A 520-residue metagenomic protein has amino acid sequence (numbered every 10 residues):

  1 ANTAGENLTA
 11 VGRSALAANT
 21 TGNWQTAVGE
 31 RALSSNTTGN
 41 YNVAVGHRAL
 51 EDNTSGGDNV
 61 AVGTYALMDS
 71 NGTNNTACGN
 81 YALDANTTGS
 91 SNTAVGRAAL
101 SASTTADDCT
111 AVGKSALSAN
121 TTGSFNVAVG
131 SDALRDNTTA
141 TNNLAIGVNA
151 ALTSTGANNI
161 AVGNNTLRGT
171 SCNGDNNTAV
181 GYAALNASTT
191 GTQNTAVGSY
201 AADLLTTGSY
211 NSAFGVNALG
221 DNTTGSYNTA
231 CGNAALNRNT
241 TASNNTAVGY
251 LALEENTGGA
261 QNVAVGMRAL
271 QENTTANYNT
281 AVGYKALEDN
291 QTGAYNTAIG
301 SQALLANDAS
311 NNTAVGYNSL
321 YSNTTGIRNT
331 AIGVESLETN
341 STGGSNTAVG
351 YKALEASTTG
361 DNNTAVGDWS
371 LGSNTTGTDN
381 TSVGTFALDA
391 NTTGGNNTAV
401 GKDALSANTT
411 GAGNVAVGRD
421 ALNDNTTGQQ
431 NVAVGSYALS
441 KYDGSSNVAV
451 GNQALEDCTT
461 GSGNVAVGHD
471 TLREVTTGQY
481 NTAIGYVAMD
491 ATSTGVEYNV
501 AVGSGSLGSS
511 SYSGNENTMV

Functional and structural regions predicted by a protein language model:
A1-V520: Glycine- and small/polar-enriched repetitive beta-structure motifs of secreted/surface proteins
